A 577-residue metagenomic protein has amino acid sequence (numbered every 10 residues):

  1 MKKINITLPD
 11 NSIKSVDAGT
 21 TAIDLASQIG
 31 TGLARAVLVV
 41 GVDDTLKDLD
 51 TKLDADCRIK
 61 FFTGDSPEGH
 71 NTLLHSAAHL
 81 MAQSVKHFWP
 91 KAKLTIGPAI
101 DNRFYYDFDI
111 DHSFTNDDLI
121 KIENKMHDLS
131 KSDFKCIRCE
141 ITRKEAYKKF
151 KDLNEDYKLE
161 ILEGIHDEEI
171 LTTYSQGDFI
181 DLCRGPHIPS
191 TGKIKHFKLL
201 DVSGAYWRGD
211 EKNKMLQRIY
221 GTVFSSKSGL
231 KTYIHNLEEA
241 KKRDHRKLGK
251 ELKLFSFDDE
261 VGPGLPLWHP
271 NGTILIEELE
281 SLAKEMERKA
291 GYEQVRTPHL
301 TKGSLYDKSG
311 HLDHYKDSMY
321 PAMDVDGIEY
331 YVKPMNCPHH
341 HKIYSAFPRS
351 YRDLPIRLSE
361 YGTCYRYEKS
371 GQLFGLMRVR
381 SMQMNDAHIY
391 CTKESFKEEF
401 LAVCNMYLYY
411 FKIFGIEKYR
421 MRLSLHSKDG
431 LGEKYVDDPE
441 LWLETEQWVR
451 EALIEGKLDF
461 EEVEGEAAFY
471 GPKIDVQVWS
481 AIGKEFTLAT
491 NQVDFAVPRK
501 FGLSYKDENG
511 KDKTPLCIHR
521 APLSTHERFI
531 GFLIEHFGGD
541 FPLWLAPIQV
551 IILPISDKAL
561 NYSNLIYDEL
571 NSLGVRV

Functional and structural regions predicted by a protein language model:
M1-T95, D101-V577: NTP/phosphate- and nucleic-acid-binding module
